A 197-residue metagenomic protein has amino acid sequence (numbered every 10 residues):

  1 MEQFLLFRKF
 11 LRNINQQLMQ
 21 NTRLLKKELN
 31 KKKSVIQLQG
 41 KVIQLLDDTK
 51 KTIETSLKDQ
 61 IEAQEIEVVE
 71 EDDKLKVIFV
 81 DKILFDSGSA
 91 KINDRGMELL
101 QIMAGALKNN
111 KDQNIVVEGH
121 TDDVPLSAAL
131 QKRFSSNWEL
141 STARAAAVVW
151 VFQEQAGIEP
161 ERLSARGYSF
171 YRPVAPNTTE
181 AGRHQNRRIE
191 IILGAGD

Functional and structural regions predicted by a protein language model:
M1-E71: Extracellular/lumenal/periplasmic "stalk" regions immediately C-terminal to a signal peptide or transmembrane helix
K31-K41, E70-K74, E118-D122, R144-V149: Short low-complexity stretches enriched in small and charged residues
Q44, D48, I53-T55, Q64-I66 (+8 more regions): Short, well-ordered helical secondary-structure segments
K51-T121: Domain-scale macromolecular recognition modules
L84-M97, I102, N109-N110, H120-D197: Periplasmic OmpA-like peptidoglycan-binding domain that tethers envelope proteins to the cell wall
